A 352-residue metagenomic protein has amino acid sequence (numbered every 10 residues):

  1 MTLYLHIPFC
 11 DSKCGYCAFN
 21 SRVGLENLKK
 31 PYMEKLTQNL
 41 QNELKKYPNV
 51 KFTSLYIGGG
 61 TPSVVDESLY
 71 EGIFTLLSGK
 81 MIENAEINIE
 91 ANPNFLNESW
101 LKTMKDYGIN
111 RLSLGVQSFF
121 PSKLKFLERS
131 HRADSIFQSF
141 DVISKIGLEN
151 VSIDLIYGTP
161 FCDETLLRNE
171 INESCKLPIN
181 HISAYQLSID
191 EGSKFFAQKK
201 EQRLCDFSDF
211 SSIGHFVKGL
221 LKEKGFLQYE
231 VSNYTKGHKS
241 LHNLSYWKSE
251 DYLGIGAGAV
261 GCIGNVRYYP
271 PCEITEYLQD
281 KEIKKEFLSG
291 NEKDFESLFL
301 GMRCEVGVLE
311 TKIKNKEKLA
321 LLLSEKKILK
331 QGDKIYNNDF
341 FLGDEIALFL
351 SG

Functional and structural regions predicted by a protein language model:
M1-L3: Extreme N-terminal starter segment of soluble prokaryotic enzymes
L5-I7, V116: Alpha/beta-hydrolase
P8-F19: Local cysteine-cluster metal-coordination motifs and their immediate loop/turn environment, predominantly Fe-S cluster
A18, R22-K45, T53-T311: C-terminal scaffold of the Radical SAM
K312-E325: Short amphipathic alpha-helical interaction segments
S324-D333: A short, conserved structural fragment
K334-N338: Minor-groove-contacting beta-hairpin "wing" of winged helix-turn-helix DNA-binding domains
D339-G352: Short, amphipathic alpha-helical interaction segments positioned at domain boundaries
